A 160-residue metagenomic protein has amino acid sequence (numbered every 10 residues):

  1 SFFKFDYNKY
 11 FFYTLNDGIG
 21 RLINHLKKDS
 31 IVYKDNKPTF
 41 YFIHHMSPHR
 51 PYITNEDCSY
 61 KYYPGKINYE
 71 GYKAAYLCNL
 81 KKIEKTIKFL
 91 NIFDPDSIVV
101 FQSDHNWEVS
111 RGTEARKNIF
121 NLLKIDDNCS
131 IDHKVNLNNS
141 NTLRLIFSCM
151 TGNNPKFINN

Functional and structural regions predicted by a protein language model:
S1-N160: Catalytic domains that recognize anionic headgroups
